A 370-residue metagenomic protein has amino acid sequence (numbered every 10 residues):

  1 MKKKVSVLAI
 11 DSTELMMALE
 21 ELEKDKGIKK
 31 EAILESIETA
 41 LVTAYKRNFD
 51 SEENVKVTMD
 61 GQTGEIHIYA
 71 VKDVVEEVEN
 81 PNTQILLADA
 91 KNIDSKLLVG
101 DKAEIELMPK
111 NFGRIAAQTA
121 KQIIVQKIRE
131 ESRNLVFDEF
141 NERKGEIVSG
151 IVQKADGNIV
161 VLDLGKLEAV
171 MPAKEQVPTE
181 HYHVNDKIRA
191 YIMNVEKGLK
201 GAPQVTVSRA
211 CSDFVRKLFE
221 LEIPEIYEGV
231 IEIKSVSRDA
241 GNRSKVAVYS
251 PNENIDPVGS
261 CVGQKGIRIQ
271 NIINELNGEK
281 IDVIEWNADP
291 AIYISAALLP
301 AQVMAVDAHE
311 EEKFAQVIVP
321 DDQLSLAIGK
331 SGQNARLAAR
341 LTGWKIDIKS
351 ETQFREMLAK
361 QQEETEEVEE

Functional and structural regions predicted by a protein language model:
M1-E370: RNA-contacting regions in translation and RNA-metabolism proteins, encompassing KH/S1 modules where present
